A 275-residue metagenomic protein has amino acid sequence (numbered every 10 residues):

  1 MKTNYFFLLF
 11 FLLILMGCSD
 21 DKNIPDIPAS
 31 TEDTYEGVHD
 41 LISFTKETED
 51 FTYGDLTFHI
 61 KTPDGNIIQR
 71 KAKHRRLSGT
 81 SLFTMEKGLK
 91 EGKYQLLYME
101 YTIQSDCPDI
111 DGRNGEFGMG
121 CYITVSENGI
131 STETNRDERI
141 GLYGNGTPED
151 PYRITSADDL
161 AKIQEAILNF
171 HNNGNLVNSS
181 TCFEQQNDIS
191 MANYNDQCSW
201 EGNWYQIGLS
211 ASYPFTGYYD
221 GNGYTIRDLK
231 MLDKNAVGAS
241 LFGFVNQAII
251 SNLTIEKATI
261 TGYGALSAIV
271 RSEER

Functional and structural regions predicted by a protein language model:
Y5-I14: Sec-dependent N-terminal signal peptides
M16-F44, T132-E138: Bacterial Sec-dependent N-terminal signal peptides
T48-A72: Short, ordered, surface-exposed loop/turn motifs in non-cytosolic proteins
F51, R76-S78, L89-E91, E116: Surface-exposed coil/turn segments at beta-strand junctions on protein surfaces, enriched
H74-G79, T124-N128: Short proline/glycine- and polar residue-rich coil/turn motifs
G79-Q95, M99-T102: Short Pro-Gly-centered beta-turn/loop motif in secreted/extracellular proteins
Y101-R136: Structured interaction patches on ligand/partner-binding surfaces of diverse proteins
R136-E273: Surface-exposed repetitive/solenoidal architectures
